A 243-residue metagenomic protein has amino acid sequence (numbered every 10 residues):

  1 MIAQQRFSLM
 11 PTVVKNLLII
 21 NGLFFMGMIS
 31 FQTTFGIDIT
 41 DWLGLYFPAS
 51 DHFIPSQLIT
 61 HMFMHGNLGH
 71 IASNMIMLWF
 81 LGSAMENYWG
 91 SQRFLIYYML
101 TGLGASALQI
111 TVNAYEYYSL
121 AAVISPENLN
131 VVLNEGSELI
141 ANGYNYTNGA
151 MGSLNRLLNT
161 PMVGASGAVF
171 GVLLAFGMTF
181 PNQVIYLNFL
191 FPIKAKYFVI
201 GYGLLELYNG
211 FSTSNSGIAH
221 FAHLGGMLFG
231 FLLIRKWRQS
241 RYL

Functional and structural regions predicted by a protein language model:
M1-L243: A detector for small-residue-rich transmembrane helices and their helix-helix packing motifs
